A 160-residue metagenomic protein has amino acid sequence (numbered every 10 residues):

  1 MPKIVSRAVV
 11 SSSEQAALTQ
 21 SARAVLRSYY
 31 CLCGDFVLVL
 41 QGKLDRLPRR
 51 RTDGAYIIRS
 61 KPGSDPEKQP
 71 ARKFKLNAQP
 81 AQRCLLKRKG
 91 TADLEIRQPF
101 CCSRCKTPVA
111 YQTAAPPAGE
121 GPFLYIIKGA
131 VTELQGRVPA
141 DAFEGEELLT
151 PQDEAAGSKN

Functional and structural regions predicted by a protein language model:
M1-N160: A short Gly-Trp-Pro
